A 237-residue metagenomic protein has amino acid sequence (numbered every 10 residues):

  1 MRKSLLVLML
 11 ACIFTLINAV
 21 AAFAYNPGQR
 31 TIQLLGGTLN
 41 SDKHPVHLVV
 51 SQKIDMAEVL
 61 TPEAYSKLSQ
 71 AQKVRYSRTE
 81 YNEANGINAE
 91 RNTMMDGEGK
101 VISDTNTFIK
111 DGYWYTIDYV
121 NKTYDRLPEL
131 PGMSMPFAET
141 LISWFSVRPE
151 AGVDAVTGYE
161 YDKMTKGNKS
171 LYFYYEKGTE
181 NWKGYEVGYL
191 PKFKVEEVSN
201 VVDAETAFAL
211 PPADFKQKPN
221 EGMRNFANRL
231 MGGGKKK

Functional and structural regions predicted by a protein language model:
M1-L5: Positively charged n-region of N-terminal signal peptides that target proteins for export
V7, L16-A89, V153, T206-K237: N-terminal leader/targeting segments and the immediate start of mature chains
A11-C12: Repetitive helical segments and hydrophobic/amphipathic motifs
G36-L39, S77-E83, N106-F108, V147-A155 (+2 more regions): Short, exposed beta-strand/loop patches in secreted or surface proteins that constitute
Q70-A138, G184-K194: An acidic-aromatic
N88-R91, A138-K163: Short Gly/Thr-rich strand-loop-strand
T93-N106, V153-P219: Gly/Pro-enriched, hydrophobic low-complexity segments that function as extracytoplasmic propeptides/linkers
K122-R148, E205-G222: Solvent-exposed helix/loop surface patches that form functional interfaces
